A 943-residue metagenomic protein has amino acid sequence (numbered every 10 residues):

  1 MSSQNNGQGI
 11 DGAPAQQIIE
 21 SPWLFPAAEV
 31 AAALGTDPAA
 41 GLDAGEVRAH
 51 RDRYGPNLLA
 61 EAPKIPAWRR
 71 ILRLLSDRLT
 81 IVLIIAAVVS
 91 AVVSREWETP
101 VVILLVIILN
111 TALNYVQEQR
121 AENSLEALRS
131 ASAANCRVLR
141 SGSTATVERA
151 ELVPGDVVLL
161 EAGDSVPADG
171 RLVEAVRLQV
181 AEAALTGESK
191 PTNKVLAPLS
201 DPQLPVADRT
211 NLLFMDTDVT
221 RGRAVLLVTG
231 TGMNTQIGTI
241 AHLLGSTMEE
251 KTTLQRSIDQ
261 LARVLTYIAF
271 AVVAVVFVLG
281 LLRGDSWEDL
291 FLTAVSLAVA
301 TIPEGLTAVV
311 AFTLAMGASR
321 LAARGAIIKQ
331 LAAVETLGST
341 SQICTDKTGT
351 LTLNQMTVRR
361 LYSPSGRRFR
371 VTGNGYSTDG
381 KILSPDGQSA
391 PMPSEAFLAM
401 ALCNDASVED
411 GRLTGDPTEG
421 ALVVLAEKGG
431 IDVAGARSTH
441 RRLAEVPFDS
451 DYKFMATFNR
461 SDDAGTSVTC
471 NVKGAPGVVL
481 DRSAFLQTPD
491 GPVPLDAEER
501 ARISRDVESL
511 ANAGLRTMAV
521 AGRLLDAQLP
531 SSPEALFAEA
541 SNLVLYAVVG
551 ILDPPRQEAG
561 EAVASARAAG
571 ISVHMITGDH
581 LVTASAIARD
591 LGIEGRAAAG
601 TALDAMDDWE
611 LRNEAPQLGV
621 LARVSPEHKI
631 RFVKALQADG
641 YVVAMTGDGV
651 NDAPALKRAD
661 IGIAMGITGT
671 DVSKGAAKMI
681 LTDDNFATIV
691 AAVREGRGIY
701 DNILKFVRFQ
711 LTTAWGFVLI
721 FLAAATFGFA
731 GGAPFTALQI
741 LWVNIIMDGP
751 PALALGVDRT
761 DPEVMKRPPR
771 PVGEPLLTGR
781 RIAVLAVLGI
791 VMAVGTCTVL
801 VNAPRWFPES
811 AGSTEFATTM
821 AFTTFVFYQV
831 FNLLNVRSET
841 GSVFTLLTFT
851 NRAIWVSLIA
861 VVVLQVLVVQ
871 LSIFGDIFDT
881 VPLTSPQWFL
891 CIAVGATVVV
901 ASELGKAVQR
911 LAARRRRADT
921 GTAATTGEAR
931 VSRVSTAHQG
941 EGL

Functional and structural regions predicted by a protein language model:
M1-A39, L172-L212, R324-V468, Q487-A501 (+9 more regions): Conserved cytosolic catalytic headpiece of P-type ATPases
M1-T144, A150-V153, V158-V166, R171-Q179 (+6 more regions): Non-lumenal N-terminal regulatory segments of integral membrane proteins
P56-V88, E122, S143-A145, Q203-L212 (+9 more regions): Soluble-to-membrane junctions at the N-terminal ends of transmembrane alpha-helices in multi-pass ion-transporting
R73-V93, I107-N114, A133-A134, R263-L281 (+8 more regions): Alpha-helical transmembrane segments of multi-pass membrane proteins, especially the membrane-embedded transport
I81-L105, Y267-I302, A315, S319-G325 (+5 more regions): Helix-interface capping motifs at the ends of transmembrane segments in multi-pass membrane proteins
S90, V101-A133, R140, E250-K347 (+8 more regions): Hydrophobic alpha-helical transmembrane segments
M392-S394, G595-M645, A659, A664-G841: Membrane-embedded transport module
I551-I571: Short, acidic loop-to-helix structural element flanking the phosphoryl-transfer center in phosphate-processing enzymes
